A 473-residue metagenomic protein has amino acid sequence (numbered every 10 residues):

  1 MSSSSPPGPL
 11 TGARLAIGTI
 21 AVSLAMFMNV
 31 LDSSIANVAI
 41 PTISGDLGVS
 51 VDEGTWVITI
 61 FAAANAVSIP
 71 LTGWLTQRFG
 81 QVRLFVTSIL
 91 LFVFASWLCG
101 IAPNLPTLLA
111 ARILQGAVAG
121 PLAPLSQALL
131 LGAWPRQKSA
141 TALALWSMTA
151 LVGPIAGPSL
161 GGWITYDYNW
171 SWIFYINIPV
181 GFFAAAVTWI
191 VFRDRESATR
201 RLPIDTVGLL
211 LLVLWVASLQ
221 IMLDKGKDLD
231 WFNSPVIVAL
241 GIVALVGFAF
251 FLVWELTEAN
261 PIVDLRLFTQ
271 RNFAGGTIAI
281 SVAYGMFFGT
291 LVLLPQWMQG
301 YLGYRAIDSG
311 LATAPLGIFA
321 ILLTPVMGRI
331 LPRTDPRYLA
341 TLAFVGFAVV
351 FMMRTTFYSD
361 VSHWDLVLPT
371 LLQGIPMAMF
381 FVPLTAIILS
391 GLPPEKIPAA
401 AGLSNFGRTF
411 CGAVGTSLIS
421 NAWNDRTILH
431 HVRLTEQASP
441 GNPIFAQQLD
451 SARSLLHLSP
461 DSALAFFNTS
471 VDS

Functional and structural regions predicted by a protein language model:
S2-S3, G8, F183, G407-S473: Hydrophobic transmembrane architecture of multi-pass small-molecule transporters
A13-G73, Q77, S96, P106-L108 (+6 more regions): Transmembrane core module of solute transporters
F27, T59-A63, L90, A144-M148 (+6 more regions): Transmembrane alpha-helical cores of Major Facilitator Superfamily
V38, P70-L71, L125, I155 (+7 more regions): Residue-level hotspots within transmembrane alpha-helices of multi-pass secondary transporters
I69-G208, P235: Helix-loop-helix hairpins in multi-pass membrane proteins, especially solute transporters
W97-I101, A185-I190, A249-V253, M352-T355 (+3 more regions): Membrane-embedded alpha-helical segments of multi-pass transporters/permeases
L145-S147, G153-P158, G162, T290 (+1 more regions): Small-residue-rich alpha-helical segments with characteristic i,i+4
A186-T206, V253-I262, S359, D425 (+1 more regions): Helix-loop junctions on the cytosolic side of multi-pass membrane transporters, especially the intracellular loop
